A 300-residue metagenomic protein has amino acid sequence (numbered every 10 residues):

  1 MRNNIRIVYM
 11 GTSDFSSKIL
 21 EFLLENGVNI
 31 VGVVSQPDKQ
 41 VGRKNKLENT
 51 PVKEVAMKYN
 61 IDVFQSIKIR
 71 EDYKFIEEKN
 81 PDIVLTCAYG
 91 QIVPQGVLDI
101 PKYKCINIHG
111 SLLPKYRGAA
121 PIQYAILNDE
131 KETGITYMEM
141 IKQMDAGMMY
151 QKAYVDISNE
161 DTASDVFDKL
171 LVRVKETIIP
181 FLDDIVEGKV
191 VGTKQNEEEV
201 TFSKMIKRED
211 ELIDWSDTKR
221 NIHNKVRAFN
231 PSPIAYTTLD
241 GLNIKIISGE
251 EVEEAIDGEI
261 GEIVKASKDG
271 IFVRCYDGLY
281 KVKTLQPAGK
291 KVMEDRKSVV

Functional and structural regions predicted by a protein language model:
M1-P233, G278-K281, P287: One-carbon transfer enzymes
S216-K297: An anion-binding loop in the catalytic cleft
